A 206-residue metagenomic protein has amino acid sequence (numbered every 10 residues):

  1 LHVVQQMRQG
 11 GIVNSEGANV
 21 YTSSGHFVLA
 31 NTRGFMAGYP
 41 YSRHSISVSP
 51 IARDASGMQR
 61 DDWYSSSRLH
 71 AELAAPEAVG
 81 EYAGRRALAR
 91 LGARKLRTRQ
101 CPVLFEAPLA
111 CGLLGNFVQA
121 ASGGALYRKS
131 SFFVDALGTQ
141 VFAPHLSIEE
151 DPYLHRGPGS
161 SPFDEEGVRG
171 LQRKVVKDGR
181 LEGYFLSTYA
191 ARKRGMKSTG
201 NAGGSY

Functional and structural regions predicted by a protein language model:
L1-Y206: N-terminal small-residue-enriched
